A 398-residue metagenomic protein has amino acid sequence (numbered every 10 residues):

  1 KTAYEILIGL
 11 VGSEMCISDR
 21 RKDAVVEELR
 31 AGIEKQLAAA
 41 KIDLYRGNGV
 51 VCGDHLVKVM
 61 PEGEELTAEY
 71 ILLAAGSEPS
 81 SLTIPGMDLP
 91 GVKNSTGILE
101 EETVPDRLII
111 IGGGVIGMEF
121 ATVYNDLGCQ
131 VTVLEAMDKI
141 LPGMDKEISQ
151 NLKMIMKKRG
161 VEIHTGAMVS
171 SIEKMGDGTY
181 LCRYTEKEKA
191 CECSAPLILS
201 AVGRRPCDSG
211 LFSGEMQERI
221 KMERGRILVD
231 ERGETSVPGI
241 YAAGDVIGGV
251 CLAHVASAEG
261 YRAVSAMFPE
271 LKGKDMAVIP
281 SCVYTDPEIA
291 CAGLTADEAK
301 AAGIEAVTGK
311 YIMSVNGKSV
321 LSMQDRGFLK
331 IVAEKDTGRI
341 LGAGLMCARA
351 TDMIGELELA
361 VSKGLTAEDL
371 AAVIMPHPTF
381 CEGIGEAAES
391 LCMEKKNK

Functional and structural regions predicted by a protein language model:
T2-G12, C16-I17: Single conserved hydrophobic/aromatic residue that forms the stacking wall/gate of nucleotide- or nucleobase-binding
E14, S18-A40: An accessory alpha-helical subdomain
A24-E34, L99-E100, P105-I109, V115-A190 (+2 more regions): Rossmann-like dinucleotide-binding cores of NAD(P)H-dependent redox enzymes
D43-R46, V50-V59, L66, L127-E231 (+2 more regions): A Rossmann-like FAD-binding core segment of flavoenzymes
R46, C52, M60, E64-G91: Glycine/serine-rich phosphate-binding loop and adjoining beta1-alpha1 elements at the start of nucleotide-handling
L73, I111-G112: Conserved N-terminal Rossmann-fold NAD(P)-binding element of oxidoreductases
M87-P105, C193-M267: FAD-site-proximal beta/loop scaffold in flavoenzymes
F268, Y284-T295, K300-K398: Flexible, glycine-rich terminal cap/loop adjacent to redox cofactors in electron-transfer oxidoreductases
